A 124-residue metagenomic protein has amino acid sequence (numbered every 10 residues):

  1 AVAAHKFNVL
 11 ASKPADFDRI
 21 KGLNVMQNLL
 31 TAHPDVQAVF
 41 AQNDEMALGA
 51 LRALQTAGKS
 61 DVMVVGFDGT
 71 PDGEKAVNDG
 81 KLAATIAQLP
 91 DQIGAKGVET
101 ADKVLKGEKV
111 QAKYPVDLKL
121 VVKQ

Functional and structural regions predicted by a protein language model:
A1-Q124: A residue-level marker of the well-folded mature domains of exported/periplasmic proteins
